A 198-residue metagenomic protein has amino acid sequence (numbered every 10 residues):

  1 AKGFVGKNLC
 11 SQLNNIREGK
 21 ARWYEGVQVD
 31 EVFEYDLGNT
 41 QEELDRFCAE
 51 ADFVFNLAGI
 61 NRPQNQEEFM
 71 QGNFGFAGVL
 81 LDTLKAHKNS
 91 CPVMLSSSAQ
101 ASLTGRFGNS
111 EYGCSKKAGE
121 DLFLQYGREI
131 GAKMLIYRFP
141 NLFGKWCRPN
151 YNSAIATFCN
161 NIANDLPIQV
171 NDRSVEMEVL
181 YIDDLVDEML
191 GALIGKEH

Functional and structural regions predicted by a protein language model:
A1-G19: N-terminal Rossmann NAD(P)H-binding glycine-rich loop of SDR-like oxidoreductase domains
G3, M70-F74, N109-K117, R148-N152 (+1 more regions): Short-chain dehydrogenase/reductase
N14-R46: Adenosine-cofactor binding site in Rossmann-like domains, unifying the SAM/SAH pocket of S-adenosylmethionine-dependent
L37-F74, V79, T83-H87, Q100-F107: NAD(P)H-binding glycine-rich loop region in Rossmannoid oxidoreductase-like domains and their noncatalytic homologs
N61, S98-L103, P140-C147, M177: Active-site segment of SDR-like NAD(P)-dependent oxidoreductases
G78-E120, G127-I130, M134-Y137: Conserved Rossmann-fold NAD(P)-dependent oxidoreductase catalytic core, especially the SDR/UDP-sugar
D121-W146, L166-V175: Conserved beta-loop-beta element that borders a ligand/cofactor-binding pocket
P149-T157, D172-I194: Substrate-positioning beta->alpha
